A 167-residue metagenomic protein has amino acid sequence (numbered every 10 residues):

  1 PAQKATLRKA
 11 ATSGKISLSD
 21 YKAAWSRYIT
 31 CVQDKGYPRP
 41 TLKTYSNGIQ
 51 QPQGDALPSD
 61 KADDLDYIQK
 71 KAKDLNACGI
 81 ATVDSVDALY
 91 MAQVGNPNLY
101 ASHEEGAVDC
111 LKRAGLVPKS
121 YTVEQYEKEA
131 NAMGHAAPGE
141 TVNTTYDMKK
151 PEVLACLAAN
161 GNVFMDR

Functional and structural regions predicted by a protein language model:
P1-R167: Mitochondrial intermembrane space
